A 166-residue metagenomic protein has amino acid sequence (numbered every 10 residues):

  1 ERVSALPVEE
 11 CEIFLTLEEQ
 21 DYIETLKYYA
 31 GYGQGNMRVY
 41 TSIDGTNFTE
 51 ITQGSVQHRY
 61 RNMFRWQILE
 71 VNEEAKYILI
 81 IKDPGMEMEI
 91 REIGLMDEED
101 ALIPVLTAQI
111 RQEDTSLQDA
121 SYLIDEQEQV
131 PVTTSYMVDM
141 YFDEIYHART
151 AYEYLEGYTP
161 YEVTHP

Functional and structural regions predicted by a protein language model:
E1-V8, Y22-Y29, G33-N36, Y40 (+3 more regions): Membrane-integral, polyisoprenol-dependent glycosyltransferases of the GT-C/oligosaccharyltransferase superfamily
S4-Q20, R65-Q67: Short beta-strands within extracellular/lumenal beta-sheet-rich domains
I13, L17-D21, S42, N47-T52: Generic signature of mature, soluble extracytoplasmic domains
T46-N72: Extracellular carbohydrate recognition and processing domains and analogous Trp-centered ligand-binding platforms
